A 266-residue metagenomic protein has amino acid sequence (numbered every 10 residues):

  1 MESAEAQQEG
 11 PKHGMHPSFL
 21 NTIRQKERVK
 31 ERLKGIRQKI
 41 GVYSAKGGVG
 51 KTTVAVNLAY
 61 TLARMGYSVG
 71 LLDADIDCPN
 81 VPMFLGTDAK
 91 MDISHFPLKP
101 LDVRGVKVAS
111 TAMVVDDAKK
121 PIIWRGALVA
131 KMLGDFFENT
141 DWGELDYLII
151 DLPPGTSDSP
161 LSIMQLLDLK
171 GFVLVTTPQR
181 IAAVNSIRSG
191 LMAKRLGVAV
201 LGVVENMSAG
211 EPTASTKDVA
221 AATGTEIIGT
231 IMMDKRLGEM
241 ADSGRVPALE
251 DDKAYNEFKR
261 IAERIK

Functional and structural regions predicted by a protein language model:
M1-E27, G190-K266: C-terminal lobe/tail of nucleotide-utilizing enzymes
E31-R37: Phosphate-binding P-loop
I36, G47, D73, V81 (+8 more regions): Residue-level signature of catalytic and energy-coupling elements of molecular machines, predominantly ATP/GTP-dependent
Q38-D75, G190, V203: Walker A/P-loop phosphate-binding motif and the immediately C-terminal alpha-helix
S68-I123, A130, K217: Phosphate-binding loop that captures ATP/GTP phosphates
I76-C78, V114-D116, P154-G155, P178-A182 (+2 more regions): Conserved nucleotide-binding/hydrolysis micro-motifs of P-loop NTPases
V115-L166: Phosphate-binding/switch loop-helix module in NTP-utilizing enzymes
G143-Y147, T156, D168-S189: Conserved Switch II/interswitch segment of TRAFAC-class P-loop GTPases
